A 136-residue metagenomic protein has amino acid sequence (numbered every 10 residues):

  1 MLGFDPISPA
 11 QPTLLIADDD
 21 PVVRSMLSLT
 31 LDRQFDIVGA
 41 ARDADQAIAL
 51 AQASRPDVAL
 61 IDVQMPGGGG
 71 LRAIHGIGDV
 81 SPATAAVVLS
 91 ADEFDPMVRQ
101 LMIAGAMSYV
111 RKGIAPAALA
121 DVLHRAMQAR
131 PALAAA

Functional and structural regions predicted by a protein language model:
M1-T13, A120-A136: Non-catalytic signal-transmission and effector/linker regions of two-component phosphorelay proteins
I7, P21-G39: Two-component/phosphorelay signaling modules centered on CheY-like receiver
A40-V58: Acidic, metal-coordinating helix/loop segments flanking the phosphotransfer/catalytic sites of two-component signaling
D43-Q46, G67-R72: Acidic catalytic/metal-coordinating carboxylates
A49, L71-A83: Short amphipathic alpha-helix used as the core "switch/output" element in two-component signaling
D57, V63-Q64: The short loop immediately C-terminal to the conserved phospho-acceptor aspartate in CheY-like receiver
